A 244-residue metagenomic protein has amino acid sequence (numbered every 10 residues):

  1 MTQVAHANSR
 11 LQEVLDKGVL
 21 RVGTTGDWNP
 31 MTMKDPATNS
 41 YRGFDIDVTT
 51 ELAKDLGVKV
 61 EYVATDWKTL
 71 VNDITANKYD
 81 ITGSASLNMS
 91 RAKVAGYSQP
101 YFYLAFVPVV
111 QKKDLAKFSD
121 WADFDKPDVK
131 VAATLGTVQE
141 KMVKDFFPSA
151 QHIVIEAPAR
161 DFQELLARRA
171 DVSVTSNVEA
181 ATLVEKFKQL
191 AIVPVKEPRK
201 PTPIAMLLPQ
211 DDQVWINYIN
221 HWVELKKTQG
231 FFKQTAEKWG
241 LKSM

Functional and structural regions predicted by a protein language model:
A7-A85, K93: Extracytoplasmic small-molecule ligand-binding "clamshell" domains of the periplasmic binding protein/Venus flytrap
S9, V138-H152, P194, V223-M244: Ligand-binding clefts/hinges and TM-proximal coupling segments of bilobed small-molecule sensing domains
L11, Y41-D45, A92-L104, A191-K196 (+1 more regions): A structural signal for short loop-to-beta-strand junctions that line the ligand-binding cleft of periplasmic/secreted
L20-R21, G57-K59, T75-S84, V129-K130 (+2 more regions): Alpha-to-beta junction loops
I46, E61-N72, I153-A167, T202: Short helix-initiation/N-cap motifs at beta->coil->alpha
T69, A85-V94, M142-D145, L166-A167 (+1 more regions): A ligand-binding cleft/hinge motif common to bilobed small-molecule-binding domains
Y103-V107, A181-E224, K242-M244: Periplasmic-binding protein-like
K112-K130: Flexible hinge/capping segments at coil-to-helix
